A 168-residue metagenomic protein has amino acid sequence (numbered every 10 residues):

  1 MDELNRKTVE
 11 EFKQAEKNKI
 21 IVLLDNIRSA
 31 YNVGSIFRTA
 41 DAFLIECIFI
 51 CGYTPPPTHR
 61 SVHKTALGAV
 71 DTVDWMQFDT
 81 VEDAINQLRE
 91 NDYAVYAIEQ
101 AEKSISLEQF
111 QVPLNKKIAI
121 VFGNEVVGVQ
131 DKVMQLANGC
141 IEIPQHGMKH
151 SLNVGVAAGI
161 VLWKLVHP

Functional and structural regions predicted by a protein language model:
M1-P168: Post-transcriptional modification and biogenesis factors for structured RNAs of the translation apparatus
